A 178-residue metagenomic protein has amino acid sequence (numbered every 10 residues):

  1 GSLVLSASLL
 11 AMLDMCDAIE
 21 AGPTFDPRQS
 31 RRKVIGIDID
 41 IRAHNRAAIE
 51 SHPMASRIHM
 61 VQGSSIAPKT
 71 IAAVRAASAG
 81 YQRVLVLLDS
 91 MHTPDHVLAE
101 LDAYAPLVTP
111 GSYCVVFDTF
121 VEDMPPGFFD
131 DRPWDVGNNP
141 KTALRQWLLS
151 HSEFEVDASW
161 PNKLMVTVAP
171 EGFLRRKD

Functional and structural regions predicted by a protein language model:
G1-D178: S-adenosylmethionine/decaboxylated-SAM
